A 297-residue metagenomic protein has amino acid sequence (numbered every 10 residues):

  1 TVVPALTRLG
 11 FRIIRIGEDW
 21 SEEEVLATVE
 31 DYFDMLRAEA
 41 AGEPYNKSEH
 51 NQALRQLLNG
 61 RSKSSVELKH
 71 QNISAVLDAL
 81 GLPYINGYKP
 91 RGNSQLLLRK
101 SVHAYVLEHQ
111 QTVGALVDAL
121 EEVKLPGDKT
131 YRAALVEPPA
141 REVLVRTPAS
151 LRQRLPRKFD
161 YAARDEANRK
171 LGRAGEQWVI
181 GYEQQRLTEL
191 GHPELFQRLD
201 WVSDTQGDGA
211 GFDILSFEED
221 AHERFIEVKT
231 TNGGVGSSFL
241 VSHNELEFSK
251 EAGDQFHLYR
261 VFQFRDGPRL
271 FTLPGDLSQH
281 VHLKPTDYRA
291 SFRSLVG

Functional and structural regions predicted by a protein language model:
T1-R169, R173-W178, Y182-W201, E219 (+3 more regions): Intrinsically disordered, charged low-complexity linkers and terminal tails that flank or connect structured domains
V179, E183, F212-S216, R224-N232: Conserved catalytic cores of phosphodiester-cleaving nucleases, focusing on short active-site segments
L199-G211, F217-D220: Active-site metal-binding core of divalent-cation-utilizing nuclease and nuclease-like domains
G211, H222, G253-Q255: A structure-centric signal for secondary-structure junctions around beta-strands
V228-D276: Catalytic cores of nucleic-acid endonucleases
